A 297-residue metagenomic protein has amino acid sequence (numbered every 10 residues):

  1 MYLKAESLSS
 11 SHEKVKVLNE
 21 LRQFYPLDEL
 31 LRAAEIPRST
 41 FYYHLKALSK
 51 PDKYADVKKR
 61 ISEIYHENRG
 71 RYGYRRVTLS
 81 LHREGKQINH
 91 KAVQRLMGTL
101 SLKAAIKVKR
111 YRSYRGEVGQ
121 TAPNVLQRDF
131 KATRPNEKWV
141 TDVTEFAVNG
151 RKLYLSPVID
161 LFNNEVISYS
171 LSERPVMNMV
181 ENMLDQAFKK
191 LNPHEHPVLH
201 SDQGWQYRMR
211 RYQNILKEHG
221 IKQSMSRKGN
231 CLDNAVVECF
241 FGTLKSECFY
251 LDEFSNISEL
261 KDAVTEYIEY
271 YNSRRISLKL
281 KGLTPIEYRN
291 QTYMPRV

Functional and structural regions predicted by a protein language model:
E6-V15, L31, R38-R134, N230 (+1 more regions): Basic, flexible linker segments flanking DNA-binding modules in nucleic acid-interacting mobile-element proteins
E29, A33-T40, D56, M179 (+6 more regions): Generic alpha-helical secondary structure signal
L30-L31, F41, I61, V77 (+15 more regions): Mobile genetic element proteins and their domesticated derivatives, centered on retroelements and DNA transposons
R115-E117, S201-Q203, M209-R210, M225-K245 (+2 more regions): RNase H-like two-metal-ion nuclease catalytic core shared by retroviral integrases and related mobile-element nucleases
E137-F146: Two-metal-ion RNase H-like nuclease active-site motif
V148-Y154: Short, flexible loop/turn motifs enriched in small residues
R151, S170-N192: Active-site beta-loop-alpha junctions of metal-dependent nucleic acid enzymes, especially the RNase H-like/DDE
K217-I221, T243-V297: C-terminal domain-tail junction helix/linker
